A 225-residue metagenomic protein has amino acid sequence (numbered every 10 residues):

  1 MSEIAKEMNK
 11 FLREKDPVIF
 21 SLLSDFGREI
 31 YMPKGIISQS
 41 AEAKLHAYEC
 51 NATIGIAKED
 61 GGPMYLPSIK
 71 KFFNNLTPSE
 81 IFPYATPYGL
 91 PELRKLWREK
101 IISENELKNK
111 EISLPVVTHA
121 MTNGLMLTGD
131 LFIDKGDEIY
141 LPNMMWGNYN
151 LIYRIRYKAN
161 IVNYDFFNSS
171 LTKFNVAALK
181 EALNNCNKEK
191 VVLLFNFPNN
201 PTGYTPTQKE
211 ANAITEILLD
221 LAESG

Functional and structural regions predicted by a protein language model:
S2, K6, D25-H119: N-terminal small-domain helix-loop-helix segment of the aminotransferase-like
A5-D25: Generic N-terminal amphipathic, Lys/Arg-enriched alpha-helix
F11-K15, S68-I69, K110-I112, G124-L125: Short, flexible segments with low predicted structural confidence
L23-S24, L66, N175, T207: Helix N-terminus capping/helix-initiation residues
E80-G225: Conserved core of the PLP fold type I
